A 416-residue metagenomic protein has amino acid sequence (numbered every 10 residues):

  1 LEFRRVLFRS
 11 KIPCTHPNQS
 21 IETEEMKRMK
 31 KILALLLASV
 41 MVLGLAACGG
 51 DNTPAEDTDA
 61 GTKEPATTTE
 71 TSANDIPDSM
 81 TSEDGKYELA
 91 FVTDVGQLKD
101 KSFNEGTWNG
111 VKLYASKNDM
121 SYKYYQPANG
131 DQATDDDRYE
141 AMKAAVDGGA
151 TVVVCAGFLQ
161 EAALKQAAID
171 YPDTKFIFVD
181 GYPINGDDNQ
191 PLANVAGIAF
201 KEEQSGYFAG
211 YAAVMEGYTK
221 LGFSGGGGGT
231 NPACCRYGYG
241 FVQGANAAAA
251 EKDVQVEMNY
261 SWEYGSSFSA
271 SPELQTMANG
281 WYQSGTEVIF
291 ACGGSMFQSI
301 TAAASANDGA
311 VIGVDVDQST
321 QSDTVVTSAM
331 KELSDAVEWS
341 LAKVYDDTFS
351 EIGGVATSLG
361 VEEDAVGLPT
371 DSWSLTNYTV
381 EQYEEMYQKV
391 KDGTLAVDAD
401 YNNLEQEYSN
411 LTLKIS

Functional and structural regions predicted by a protein language model:
L1-L7, M41: Short, small-residue-biased leader/transition segments that mark boundaries at the very start of proteins
E24-L37: Positively charged n-region of N-terminal signal peptides that target proteins for export
G44-A47: C-terminal motif of bacterial Sec signal peptides marking the signal peptidase cleavage site
G49-D51: Bacterial signal peptide processing site
E56-S416: A residue-level marker of the well-folded mature domains of exported/periplasmic proteins
